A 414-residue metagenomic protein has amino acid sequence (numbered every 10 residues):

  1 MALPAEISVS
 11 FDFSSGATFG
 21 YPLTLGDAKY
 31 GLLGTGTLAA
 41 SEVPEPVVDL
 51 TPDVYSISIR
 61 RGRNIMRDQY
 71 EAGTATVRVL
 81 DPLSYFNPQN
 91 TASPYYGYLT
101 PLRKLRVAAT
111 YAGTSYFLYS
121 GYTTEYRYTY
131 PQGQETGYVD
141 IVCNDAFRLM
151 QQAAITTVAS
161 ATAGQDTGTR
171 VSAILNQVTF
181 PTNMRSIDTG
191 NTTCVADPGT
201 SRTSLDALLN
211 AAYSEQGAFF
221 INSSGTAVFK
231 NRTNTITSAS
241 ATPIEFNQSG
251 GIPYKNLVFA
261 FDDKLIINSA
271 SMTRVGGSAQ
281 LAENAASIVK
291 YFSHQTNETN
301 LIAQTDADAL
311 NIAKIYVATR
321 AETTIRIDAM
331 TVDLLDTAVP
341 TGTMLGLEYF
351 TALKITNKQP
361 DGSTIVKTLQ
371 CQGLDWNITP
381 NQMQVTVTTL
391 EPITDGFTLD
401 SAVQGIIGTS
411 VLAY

Functional and structural regions predicted by a protein language model:
M1-Q165, V195-Q216, I221-S223, G251-K255 (+2 more regions): Assembly/oligomerization scaffold segments
M1-T51, S160-G168, D206-Q372, W376-N381 (+2 more regions): Acidic, small/polar-enriched beta strand-loop surface segments
A72, N183, G346-L347: Helix-boundary capping/turn motifs
T76-R78, A239, T386: Secondary-structure boundary/capping motif
I141-V142, V385-T388: Short beta-strand-alpha-helix junction that forms the catalytic/metal-binding core of metal-dependent nuclease domains
A146, I187, R232: Fold-independent oxyanion-binding glycine-rich loops and adjacent beta-strand/coil segments at enzyme active sites
Q151, V171-G199: N-terminal export/assembly leaders
T156, T179-R185, G277-A279: Generic structural signal for short, solvent-exposed loop/turn connectors between secondary structure elements
